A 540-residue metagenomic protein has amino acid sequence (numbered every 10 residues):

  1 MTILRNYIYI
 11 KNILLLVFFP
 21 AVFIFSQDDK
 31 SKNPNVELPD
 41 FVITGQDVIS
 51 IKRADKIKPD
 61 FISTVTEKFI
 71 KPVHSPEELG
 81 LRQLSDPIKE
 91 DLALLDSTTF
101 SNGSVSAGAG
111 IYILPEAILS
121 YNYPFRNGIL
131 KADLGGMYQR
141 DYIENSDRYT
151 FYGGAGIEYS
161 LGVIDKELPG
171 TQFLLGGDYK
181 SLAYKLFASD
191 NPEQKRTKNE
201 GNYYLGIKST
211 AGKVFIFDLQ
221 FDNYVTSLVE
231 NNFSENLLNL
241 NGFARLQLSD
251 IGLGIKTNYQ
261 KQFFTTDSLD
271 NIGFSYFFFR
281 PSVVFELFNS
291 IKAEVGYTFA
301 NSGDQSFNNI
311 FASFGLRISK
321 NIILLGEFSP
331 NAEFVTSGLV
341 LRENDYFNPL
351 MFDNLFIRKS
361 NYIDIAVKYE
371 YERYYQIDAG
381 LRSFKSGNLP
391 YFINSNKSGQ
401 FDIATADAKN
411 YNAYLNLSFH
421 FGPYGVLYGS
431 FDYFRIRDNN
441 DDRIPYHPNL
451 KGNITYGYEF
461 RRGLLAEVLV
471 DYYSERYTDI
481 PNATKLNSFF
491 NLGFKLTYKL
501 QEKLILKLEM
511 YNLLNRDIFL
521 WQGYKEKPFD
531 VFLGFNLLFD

Functional and structural regions predicted by a protein language model:
H74, I505-K507, E526-D540: Outer-membrane beta-barrel "beta-signal"
D86-I88, D96-V105, A109-G153, T171: Outer-membrane beta-barrel translocator/receptor signature
T99-S101, I113-P115, D147-G153, K195-Y203 (+8 more regions): Residues that define the transmembrane beta-barrel architecture of outer-membrane proteins
F100-I111, A117, D133-R140, F217-S227 (+7 more regions): Transmembrane beta-strand segments that form the barrel wall of outer-membrane beta-barrel proteins
L119-Y123, A155-L161, Y203-S209, L240-L246 (+9 more regions): Residues on the lipid-exposed face of transmembrane beta-strands in outer-membrane beta-barrel proteins
N127-K131, I164-F173, G212-L219, L248-I255 (+7 more regions): Repeated loop/turn-to-beta-strand initiation elements of outer-membrane beta-barrel proteins
Y138-T210, T257-S275, G296-N309, N321-Q376 (+3 more regions): Outer-membrane beta-barrel translocator/channel fold
G338-F356, K385-K409, Y433-N453, D471-K499 (+1 more regions): Outer-membrane beta-barrel domain signature, especially the mid-to-C-terminal portions of large Gram-negative OMP
